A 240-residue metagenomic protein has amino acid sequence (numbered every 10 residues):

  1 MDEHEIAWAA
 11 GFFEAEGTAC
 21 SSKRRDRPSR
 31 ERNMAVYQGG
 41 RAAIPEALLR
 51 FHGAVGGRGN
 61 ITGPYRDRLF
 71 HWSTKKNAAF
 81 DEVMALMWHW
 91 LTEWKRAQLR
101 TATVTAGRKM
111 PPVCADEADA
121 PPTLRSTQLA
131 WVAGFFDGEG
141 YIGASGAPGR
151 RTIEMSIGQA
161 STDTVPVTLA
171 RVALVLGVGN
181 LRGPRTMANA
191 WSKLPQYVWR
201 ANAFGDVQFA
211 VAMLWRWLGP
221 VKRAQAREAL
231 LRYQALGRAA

Functional and structural regions predicted by a protein language model:
M1-A240: Internal intein/HINT superfamily modules and their associated LAGLIDADG
